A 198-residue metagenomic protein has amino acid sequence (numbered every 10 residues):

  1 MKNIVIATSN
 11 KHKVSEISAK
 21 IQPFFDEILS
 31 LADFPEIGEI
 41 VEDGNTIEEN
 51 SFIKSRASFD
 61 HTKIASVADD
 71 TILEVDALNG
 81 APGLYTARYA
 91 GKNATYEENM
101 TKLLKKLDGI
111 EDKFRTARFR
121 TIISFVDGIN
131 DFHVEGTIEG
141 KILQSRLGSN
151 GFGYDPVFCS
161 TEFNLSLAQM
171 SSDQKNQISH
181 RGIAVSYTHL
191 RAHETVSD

Functional and structural regions predicted by a protein language model:
K2-V5, K11-R191: Anionic-ligand binding patches
H189, V196-D198: Single conserved hydrophobic/aromatic residue that forms the stacking wall/gate of nucleotide- or nucleobase-binding
